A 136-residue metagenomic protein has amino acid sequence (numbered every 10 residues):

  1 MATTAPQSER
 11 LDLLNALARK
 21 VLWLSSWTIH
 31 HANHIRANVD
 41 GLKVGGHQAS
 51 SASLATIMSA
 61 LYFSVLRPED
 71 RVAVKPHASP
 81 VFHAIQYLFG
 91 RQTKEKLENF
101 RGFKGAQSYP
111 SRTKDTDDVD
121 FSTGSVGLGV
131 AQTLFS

Functional and structural regions predicted by a protein language model:
M1-R10: Short, contiguous pre-domain boundary segments
E9-V21, S25, I29-V39, G45-S136: Cofactor-binding active-site loop characterized by glycine-rich and histidine/acidic residues
